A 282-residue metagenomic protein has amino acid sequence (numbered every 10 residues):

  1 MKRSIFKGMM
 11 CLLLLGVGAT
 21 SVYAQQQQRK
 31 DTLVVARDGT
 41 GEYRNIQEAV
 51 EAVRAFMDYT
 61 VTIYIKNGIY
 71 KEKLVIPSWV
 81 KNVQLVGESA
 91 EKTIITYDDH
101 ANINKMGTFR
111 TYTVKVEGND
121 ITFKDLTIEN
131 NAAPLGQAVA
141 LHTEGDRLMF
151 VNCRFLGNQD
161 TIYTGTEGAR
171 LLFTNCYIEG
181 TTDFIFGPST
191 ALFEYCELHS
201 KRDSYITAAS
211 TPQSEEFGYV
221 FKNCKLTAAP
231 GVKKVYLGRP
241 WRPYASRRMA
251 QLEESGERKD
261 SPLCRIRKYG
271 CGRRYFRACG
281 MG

Functional and structural regions predicted by a protein language model:
M1-Q28: Bacterial Sec-dependent N-terminal signal peptides
Q25-G282: Sequence-level preference for short, compositionally simple segments enriched in small aliphatic or small polar residues
